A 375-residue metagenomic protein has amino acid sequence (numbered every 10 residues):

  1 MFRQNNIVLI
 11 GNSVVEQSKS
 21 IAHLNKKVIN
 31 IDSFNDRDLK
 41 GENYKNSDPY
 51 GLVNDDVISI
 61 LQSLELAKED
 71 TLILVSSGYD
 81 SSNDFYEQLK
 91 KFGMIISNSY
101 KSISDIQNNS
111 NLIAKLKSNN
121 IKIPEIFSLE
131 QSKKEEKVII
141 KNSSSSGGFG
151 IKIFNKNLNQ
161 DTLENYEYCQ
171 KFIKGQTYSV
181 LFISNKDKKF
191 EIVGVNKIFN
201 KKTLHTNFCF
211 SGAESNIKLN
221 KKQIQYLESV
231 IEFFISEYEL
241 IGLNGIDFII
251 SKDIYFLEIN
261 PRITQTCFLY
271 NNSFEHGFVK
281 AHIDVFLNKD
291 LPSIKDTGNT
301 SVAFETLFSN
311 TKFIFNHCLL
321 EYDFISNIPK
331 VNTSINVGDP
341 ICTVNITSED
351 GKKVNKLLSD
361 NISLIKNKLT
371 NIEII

Functional and structural regions predicted by a protein language model:
M1-K101, S359-D360, T370-E373: ATP-binding N-terminal substructure of ATP-dependent carboxylate-amine bond-forming enzymes
I7, I139-K141, F182, D253-I263: A short beta-strand motif that forms the metal-chelation/ATP-contact edge of phosphoryl-transfer active sites
K91-L158: A conserved helix-loop-beta module that forms one wall/lid of the active-site cleft in ATP-utilizing catalytic domains
I121-P124, I139-I140, F149-S179, L204-E214 (+1 more regions): Conserved ATP-binding module of the ATP-grasp superfamily
K174-T177, L181-F233, E237-E239, N260-F286 (+1 more regions): ATP-dependent carboxylate/phosphate-activation module, predominantly the ATP-grasp catalytic core and closely related
S184-F190, I250-D253, L287, N310 (+1 more regions): Short acidic-glycine loop/turn motifs at beta-strand connectors
L240-K252, I294: A short glycine-rich, hydrophobically flanked beta-strand micro-motif that places a catalytic Asp/Glu for divalent metal
K280-I375: Peripheral (often C-terminal) accessory segments that flank ATP-dependent C-N-forming ligase machineries
